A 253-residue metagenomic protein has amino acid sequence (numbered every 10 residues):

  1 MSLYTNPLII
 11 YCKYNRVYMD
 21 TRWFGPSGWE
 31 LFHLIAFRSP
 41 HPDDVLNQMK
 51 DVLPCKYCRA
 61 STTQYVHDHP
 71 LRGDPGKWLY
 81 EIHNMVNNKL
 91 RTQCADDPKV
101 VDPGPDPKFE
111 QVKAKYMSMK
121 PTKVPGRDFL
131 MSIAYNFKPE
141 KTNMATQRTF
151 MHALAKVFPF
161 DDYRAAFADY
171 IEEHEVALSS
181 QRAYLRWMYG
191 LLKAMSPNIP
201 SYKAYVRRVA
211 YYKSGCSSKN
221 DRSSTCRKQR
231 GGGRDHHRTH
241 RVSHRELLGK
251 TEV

Functional and structural regions predicted by a protein language model:
L3-V52, K56-V253: Mid-to-C-terminal functional-domain signal that highlights helix-capping/loop sites within ligand-binding modules
